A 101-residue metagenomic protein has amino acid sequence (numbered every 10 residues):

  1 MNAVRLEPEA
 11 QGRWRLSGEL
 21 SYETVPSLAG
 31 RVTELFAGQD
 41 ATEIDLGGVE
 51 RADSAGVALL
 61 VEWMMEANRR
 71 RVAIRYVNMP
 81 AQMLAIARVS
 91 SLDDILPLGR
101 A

Functional and structural regions predicted by a protein language model:
M1-A55, E62-A101: STAS-like cytosolic regulatory interaction modules
